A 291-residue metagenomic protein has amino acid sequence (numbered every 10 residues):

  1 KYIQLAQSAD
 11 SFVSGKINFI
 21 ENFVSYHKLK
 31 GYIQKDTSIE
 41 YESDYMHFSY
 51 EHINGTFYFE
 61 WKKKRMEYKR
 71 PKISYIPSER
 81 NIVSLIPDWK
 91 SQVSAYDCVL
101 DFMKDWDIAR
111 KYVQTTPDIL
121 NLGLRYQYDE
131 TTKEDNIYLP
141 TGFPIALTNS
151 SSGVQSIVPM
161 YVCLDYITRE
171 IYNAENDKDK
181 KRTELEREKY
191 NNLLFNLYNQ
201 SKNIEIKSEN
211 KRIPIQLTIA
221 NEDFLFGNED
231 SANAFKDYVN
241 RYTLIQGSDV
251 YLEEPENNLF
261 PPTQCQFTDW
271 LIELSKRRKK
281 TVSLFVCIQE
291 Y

Functional and structural regions predicted by a protein language model:
K1-K133, L139, Y238-V239, K280: P-loop NTPase switch/coupling surface
K1-Q4, I137-Y291: Switch/communication elements of ASCE P-loop NTPase nucleotide-binding domains
